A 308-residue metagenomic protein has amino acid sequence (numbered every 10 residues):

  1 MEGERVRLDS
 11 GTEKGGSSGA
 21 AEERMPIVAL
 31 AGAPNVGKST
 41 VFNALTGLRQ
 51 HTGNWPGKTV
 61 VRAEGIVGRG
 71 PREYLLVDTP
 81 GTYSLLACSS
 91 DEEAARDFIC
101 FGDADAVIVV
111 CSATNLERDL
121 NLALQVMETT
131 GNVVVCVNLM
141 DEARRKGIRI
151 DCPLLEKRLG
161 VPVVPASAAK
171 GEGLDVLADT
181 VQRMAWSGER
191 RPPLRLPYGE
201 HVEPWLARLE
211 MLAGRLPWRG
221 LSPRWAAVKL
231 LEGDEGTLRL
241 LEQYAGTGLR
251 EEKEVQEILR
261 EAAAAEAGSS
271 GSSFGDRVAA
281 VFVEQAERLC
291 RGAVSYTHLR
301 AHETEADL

Functional and structural regions predicted by a protein language model:
E2-L75: Conserved G1/Walker A P-loop phosphate-binding module
W55-A104: Switch I (G2) and immediately adjacent beta-strands of P-loop GTPase domains
S84-L86, E117-R118, E142-G147, G171-V176 (+1 more regions): Switch/connector loops and helix/strand junctions flanking conserved nucleotide-binding motifs in nucleotide-processing
R96-P162: Conserved C-terminal guanine-recognition region of P-loop GTPase G domains, centered on the G4
R144-P192: Canonical P-loop GTPase G-domain recognition
P192-S269, S273, R277-E287: Long, well-ordered amphipathic alpha-helical subdomains in the mid-to-C-terminal portions of large enzyme subunits
T297-T304: Conserved small/polar residues in nucleotide/adenosyl-binding loops
